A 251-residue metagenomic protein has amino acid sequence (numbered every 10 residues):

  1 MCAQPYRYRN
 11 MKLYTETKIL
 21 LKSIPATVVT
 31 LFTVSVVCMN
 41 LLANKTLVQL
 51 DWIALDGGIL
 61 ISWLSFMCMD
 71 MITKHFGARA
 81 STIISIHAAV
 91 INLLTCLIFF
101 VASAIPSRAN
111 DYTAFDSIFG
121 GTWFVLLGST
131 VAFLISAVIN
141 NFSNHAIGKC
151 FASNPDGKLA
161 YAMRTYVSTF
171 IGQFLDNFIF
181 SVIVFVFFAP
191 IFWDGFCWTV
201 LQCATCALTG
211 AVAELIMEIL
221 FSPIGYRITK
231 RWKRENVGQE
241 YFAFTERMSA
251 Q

Functional and structural regions predicted by a protein language model:
M11-A89, L93-L94: Hydrophobic transmembrane alpha-helices
L13, G157-L159, M163-R164, F174-S181 (+2 more regions): Alpha-helical transmembrane segments and their cytosolic interface
L21-K22, A114-G120, N154-L159, G195-V200: Helix-boundary and loop/linker segments of multi-pass membrane transporters
V36-L41, F66, D70, N92 (+10 more regions): Transmembrane alpha-helical segments of multi-pass membrane transport proteins and ion-pumping complexes
L55-L60, L127-I135, V167, I171 (+2 more regions): Hydrophobic alpha-helical transmembrane segments of multi-pass membrane proteins
S81-H87, K158-V167: Membrane-interface alpha-helices at helix entry/exit sites of multi-pass transporters
F100-A109, V182-F192: Membrane-helix interface motif
V101-F124: Membrane-interface interhelical connector segments
